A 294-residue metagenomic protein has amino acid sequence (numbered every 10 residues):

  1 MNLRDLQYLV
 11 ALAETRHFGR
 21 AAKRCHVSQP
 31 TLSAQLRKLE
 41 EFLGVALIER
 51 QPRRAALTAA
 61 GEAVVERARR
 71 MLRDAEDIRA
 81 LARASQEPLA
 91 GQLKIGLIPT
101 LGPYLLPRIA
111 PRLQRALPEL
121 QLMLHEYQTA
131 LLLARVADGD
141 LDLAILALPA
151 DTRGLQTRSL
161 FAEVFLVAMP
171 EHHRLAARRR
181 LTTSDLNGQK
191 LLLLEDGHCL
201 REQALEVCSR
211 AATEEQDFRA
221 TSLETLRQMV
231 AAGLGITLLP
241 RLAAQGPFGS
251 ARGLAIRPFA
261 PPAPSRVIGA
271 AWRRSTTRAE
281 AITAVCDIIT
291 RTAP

Functional and structural regions predicted by a protein language model:
M1-Q35, E49-Q51, V64-V65: N-terminal short secondary-structure element
T15, R24, R37-A46, L72 (+1 more regions): Residue cluster at the C-terminal edge of the helix-turn-helix DNA-binding motif
E40-E62: A short LG(V/I)-centered, amphipathic sequence patch enriched for acidic residue(s) preceding the LG motif
A90-R153, A220-L223: Central regulatory/effector-binding core of bacterial HTH transcription factors
G96, F165, R174, L181-R201 (+1 more regions): Short loop->beta-strand "edge-of-pocket" segments that line small-molecule binding or catalytic clefts across diverse
A147, K190-A211, R278-D287, A293: Secondary-structure junction motif
T152-E163, R178-R179, D185, T221-R274: Beta-alpha-beta core module
A168-H172, I268-T277: A bilobed periplasmic-binding-protein/Venus flytrap-type ligand-binding module shared by bacterial periplasmic
